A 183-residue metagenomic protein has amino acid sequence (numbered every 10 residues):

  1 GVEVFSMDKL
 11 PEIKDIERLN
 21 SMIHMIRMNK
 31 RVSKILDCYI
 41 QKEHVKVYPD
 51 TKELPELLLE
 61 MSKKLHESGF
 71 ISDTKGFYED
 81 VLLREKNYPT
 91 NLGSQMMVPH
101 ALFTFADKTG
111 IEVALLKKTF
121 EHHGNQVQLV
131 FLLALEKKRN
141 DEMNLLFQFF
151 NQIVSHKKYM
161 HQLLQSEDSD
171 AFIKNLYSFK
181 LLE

Functional and structural regions predicted by a protein language model:
G1-E183: Cytosolic covalent-transfer regions centered on His/Cys nucleophiles that carry phosphoryl or persulfide groups
